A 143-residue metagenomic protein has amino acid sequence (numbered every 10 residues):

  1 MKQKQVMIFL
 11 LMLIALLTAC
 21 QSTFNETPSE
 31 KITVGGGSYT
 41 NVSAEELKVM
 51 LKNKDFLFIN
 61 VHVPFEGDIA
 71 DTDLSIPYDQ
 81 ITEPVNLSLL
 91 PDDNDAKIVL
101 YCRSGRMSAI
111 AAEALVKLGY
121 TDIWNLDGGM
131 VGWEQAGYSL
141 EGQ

Functional and structural regions predicted by a protein language model:
K2-F9, A15-F56, V63-K97, R106-Q143: Rhodanese-like catalytic fold shared by cysteine-dependent sulfurtransferases and DSP/PTP-type phosphatases
Y101: Short, surface-exposed ligand- or partner-binding patches at beta-edge/loop junctions that are enriched in aromatics
